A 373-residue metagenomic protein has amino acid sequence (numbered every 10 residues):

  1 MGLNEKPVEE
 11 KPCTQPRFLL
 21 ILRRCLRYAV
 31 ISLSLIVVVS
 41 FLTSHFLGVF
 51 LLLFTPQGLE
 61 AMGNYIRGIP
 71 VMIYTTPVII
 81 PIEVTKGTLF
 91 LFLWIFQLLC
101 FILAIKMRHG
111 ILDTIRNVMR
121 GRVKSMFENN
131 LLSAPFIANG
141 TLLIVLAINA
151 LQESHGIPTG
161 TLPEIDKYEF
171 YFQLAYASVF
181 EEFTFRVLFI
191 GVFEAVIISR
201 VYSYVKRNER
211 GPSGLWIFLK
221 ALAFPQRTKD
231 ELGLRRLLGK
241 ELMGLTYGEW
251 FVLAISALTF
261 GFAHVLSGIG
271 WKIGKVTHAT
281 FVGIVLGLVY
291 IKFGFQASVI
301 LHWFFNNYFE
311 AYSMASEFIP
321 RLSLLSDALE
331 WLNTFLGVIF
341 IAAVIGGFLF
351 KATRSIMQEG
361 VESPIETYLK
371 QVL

Functional and structural regions predicted by a protein language model:
M1-E128, A150, E310-L373: N-terminal, membrane-interfacial amphipathic/helix-forming hydrophobic leader that caps and precedes the first
P56, R108, H155-G156, F224: Short, flexible coil/linker elements and helix-boundary hinge sites characteristic of intrinsically disordered
L91-A104, P135-A147, A254-A257: Hydrophobic alpha-helical transmembrane segments of multi-pass integral membrane proteins
F101, R108, T141-V145, A177 (+2 more regions): Alpha-helical transmembrane segments of polytopic integral membrane proteins, especially the permease/helical cores
R120-T141, G244-I255, L373: Transmembrane alpha-helical segments of multi-pass membrane proteins
N139-G160, A254-G270: Alpha-helical transmembrane segments and their membrane-interface junctions in multi-pass membrane proteins
T161-Y168: Short, membrane-interfacial amphipathic segments enriched in basic
Y168-V361: Transmembrane helix-loop-helix hairpins at the membrane interface of multi-pass integral membrane proteins
